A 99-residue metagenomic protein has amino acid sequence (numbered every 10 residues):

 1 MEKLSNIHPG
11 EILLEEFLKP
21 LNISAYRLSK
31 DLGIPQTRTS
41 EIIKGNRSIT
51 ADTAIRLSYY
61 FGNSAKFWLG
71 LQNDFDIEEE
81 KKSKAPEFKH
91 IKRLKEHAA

Functional and structural regions predicted by a protein language model:
M1-I23: A short, Lys/Arg-rich alpha-helix, primarily the initiator
P20, D31, Y60: Residues within the alpha-helical elements of helix-turn-helix
S24-S29, T39, L57: Short alpha-helical "recognition helix" segments of helix-turn-helix
G33-I49: Recognition helix of helix-turn-helix/homeodomain-like DNA-binding domains that insert into the DNA major groove
P35, N46, F61, Q72-F75: The DNA-recognition helices of helix-turn-helix-type DNA-binding domains
N46-Y59: Short, basic-rich loop-to-helix N-cap that marks the start of a DNA-contacting helix
L69-A99: Short, charged recognition helix plus adjacent turn of helix-turn-helix-like nucleic-acid-binding domains
